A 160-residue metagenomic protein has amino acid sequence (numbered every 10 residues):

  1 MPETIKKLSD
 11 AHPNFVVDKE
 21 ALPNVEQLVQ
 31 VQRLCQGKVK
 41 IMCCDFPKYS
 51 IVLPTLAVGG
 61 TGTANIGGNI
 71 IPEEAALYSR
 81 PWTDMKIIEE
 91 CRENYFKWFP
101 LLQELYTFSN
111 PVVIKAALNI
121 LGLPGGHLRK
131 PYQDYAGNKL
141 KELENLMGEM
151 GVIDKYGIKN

Functional and structural regions predicted by a protein language model:
M1-F108: Catalytic alpha/beta core domains of metabolic enzymes, predominantly
L56-A57, K97-Q133: Conserved short secondary-structure transition element at the edge of the structured enzyme core that lines
G59, A64-N65, N119, L123 (+2 more regions): Generic detector of intrinsically disordered, low-complexity, polar/charged segments
P111-A116, I153-N160: Charged/polar, low-hydrophobicity segments characteristic of intrinsically disordered regions and flexible loops
P124-G157: Flexible C-terminal active-site loop/helix
